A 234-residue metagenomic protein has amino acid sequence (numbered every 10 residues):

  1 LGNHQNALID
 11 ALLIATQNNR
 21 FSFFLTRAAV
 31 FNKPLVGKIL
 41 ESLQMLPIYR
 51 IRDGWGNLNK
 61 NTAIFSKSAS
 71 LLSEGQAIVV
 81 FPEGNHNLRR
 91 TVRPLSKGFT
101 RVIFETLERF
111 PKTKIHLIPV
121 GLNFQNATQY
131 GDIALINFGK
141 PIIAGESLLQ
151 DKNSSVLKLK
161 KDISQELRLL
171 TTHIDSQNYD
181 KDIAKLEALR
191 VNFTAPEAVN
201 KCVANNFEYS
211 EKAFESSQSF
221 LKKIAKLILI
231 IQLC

Functional and structural regions predicted by a protein language model:
L1-N57: Catalytic core of membrane glycerolipid acyltransferases/transacylases, capturing the structured, soluble-facing
R50-C234: Non-catalytic C-terminal accessory region of glycerolipid acyltransferases and related lyso-lipid remodeling enzymes
